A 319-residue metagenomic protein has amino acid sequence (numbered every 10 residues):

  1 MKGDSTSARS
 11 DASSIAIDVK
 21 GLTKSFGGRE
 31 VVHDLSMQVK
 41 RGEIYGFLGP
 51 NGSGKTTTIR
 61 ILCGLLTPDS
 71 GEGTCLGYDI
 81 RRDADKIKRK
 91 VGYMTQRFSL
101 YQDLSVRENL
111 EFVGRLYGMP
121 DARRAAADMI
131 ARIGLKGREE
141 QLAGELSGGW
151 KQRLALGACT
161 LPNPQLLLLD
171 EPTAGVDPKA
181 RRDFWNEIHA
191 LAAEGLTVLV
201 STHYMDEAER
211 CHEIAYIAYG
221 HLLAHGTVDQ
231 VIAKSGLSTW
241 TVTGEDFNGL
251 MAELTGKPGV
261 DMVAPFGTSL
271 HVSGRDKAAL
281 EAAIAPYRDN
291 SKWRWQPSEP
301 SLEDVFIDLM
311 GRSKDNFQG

Functional and structural regions predicted by a protein language model:
K2-G3, S273-G319: C-terminal coupling/interaction segments
G71-R82, K86-I87: Conserved ABC transporter NBD signature motif
D103, L142-L146: Conserved ABC ATPase signature
E111, R115-R138: Conserved ABC ATPase "signature" region
L167-D170: Catalytic Walker B motif of ABC-type/P-loop ATPase nucleotide-binding domains
N186-R275: ABC transporter nucleotide-binding domain
